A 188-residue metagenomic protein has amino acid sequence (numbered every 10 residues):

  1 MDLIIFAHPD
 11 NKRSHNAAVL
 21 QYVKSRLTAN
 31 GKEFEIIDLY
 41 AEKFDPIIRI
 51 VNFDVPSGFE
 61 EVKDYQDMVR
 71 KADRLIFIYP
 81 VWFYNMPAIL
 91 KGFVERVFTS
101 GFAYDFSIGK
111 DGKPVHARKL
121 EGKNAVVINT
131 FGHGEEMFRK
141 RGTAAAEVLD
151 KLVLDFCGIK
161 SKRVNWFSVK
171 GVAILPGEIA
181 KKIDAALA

Functional and structural regions predicted by a protein language model:
M1, E33-E35, K123-A125, K160-S161: Residues at the starts of beta-strands that form the adenosine-phosphate
M1-K32, Y40: N-terminal beta1-alpha1 ligand-phosphate binding loop
V23-G31, F98, K151-K160: Short helix-loop-beta junction
K32-K43, N165-S168: A short beta-strand-loop structural module common to alpha/beta enzyme folds
L39-G58: N-terminal beta-loop-helix "entrance" segment that forms/cooperates in small-molecule cofactor or anionic ligand
V51-V55, E95, A180-K181: Short, hinge-like loop/turn segments at secondary-structure boundaries
S57-E147: Helix-loop-strand module that forms the ligand-binding subsite of alpha/beta enzymes
E136-A188: Glycine-rich phosphate/pyrophosphate-binding loop and the adjoining helix
